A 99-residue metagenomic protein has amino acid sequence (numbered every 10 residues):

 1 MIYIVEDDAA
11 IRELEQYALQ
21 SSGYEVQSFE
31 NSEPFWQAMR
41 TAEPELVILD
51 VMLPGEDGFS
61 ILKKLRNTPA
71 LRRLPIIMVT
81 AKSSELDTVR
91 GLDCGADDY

Functional and structural regions predicted by a protein language model:
E6: Conserved acidic carboxylate
R12, P54, R72, S84: The feature encodes the CheY-like receiver
E13-S21: Charged docking surfaces used in two-component/phosphorelay signaling
S28-L46: Acidic, metal-coordinating helix/loop segments flanking the phosphotransfer/catalytic sites of two-component signaling
E43-E45, A70-P75: His-Asp phosphorelay/catalytic-motif detector in bacterial-type signaling
D50, T80: Active-site residues of response regulator receiver
